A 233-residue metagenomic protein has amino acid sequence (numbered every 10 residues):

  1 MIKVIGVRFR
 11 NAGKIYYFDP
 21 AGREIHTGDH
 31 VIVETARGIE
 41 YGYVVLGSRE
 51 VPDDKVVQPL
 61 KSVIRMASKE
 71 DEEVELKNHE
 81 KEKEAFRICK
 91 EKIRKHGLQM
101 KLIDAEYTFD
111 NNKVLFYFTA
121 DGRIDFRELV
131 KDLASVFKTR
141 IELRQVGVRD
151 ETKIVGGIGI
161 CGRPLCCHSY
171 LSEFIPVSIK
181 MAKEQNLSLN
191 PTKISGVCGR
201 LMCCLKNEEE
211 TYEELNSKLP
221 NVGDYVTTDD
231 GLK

Functional and structural regions predicted by a protein language model:
M1-P191: Acidic-enriched and Gly/Ser
E24-I25, L219-N221: Short, well-ordered loop/turn sites that connect or cap secondary structure elements
V33, T227-D229: A generic structural signal for residues embedded in beta-strands
H168-Q185, L201-P220: Iron-sulfur (Fe-S) cluster-binding segments and ferredoxin-like electron-carrier domains, especially [2Fe-2S]
K233: A short beta-strand signature within small-molecule sensing/ligand-binding domains used in signal transduction
